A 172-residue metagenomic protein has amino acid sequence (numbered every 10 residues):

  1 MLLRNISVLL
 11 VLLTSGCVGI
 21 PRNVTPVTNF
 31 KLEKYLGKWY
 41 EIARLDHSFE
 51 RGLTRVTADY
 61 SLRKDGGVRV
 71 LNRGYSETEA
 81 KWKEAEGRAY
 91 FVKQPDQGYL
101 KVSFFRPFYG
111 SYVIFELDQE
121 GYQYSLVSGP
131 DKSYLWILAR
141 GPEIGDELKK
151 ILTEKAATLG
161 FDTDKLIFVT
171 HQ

Functional and structural regions predicted by a protein language model:
R4-N5, K149: Hydrophobic alpha-helical segments and their boundary regions
N5-T14: Sec-dependent N-terminal signal peptides
C17-Q172: A beta-rich soluble binding module of mature secreted/lumenal proteins
